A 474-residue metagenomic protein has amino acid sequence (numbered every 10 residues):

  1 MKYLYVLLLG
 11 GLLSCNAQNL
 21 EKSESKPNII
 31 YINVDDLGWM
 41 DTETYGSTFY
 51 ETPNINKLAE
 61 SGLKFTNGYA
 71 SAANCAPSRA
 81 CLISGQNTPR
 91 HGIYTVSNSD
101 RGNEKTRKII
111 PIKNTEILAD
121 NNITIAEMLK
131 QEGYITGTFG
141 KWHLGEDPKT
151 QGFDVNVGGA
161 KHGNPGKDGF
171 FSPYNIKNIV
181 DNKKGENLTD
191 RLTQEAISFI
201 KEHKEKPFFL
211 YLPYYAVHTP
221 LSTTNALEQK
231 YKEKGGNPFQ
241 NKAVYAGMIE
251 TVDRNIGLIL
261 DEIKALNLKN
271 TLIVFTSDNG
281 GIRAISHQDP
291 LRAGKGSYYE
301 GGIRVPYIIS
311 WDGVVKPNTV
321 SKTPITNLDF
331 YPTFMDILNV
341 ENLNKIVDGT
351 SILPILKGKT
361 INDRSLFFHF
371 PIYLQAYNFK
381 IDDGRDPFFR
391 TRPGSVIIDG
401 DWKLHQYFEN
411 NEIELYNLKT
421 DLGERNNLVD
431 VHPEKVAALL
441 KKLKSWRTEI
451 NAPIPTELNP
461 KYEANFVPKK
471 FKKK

Functional and structural regions predicted by a protein language model:
K2, C15-E409, I413-E414, L422-K442 (+3 more regions): Formylglycine-dependent sulfatase
Y3-L12: Sec-dependent N-terminal signal peptides
